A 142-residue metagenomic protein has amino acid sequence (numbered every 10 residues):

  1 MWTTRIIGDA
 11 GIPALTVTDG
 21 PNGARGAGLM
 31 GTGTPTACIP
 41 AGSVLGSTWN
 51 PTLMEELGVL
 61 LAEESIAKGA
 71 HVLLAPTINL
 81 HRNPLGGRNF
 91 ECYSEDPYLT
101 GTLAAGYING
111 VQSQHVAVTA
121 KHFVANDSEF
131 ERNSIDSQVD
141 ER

Functional and structural regions predicted by a protein language model:
M1-R142: Glycoside hydrolase catalytic-domain context in secreted enzymes
